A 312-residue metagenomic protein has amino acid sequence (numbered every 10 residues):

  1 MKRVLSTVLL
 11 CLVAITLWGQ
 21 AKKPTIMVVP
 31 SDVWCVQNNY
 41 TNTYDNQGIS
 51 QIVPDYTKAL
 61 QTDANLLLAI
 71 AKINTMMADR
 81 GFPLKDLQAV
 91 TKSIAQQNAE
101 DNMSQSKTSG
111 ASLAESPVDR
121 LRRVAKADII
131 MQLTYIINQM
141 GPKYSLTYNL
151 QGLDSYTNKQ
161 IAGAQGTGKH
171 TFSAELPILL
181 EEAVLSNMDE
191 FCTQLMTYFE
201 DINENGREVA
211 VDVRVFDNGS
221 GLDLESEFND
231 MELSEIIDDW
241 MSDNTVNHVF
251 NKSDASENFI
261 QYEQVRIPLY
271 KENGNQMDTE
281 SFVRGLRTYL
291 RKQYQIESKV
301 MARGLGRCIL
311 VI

Functional and structural regions predicted by a protein language model:
M1-K22: Bacterial Sec-dependent N-terminal signal peptides
Q20-Y40, K159-V249, Y294, M301-G304: C-terminal/domain-edge helix-coil "capping" segments
A21-K23, A64, L68, K72 (+5 more regions): Extracytoplasmic
V36-N39, I94-N98, M140-K143, S220-L222: Extracytoplasmic/secreted cell-surface and envelope-processing proteins
N42-V118, R123-V124, I130, M231-Y270 (+1 more regions): N-terminal segment of the mature soluble domain
V90-T108, L153-L176: Short, flexible helix-coil linker/hinge segments at the edges of structured domains or between repeats
D128-S173, R303-I312: Amphipathic beta-strand/beta-sheet edge segments enriched in Tyr/Trp
L286-I312: C-terminal basic regulatory modules in eukaryotic proteins
